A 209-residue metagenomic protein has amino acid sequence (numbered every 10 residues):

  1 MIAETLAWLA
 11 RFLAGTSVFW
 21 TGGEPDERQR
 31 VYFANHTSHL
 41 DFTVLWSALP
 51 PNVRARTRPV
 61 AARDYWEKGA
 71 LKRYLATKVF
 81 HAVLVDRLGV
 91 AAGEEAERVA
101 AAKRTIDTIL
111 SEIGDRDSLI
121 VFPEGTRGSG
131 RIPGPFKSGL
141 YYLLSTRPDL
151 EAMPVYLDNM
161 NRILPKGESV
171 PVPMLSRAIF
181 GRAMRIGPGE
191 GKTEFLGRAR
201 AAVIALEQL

Functional and structural regions predicted by a protein language model:
M1-T16, K68-H81, K103, E168-P173: Alpha-helical membrane-targeting segments
T5-S38: Helix-to-loop junction immediately C-terminal to a conserved catalytic motif
D26-E94: Catalytic core of membrane glycerolipid acyltransferases/transacylases, capturing the structured, soluble-facing
R28-Q29, A55, D115-D117, L150: Short coil/turn segments at beta-strand junctions that form active-site/ligand-binding loops
D41, A101, G134-F136: Short, glycine/acidic-rich beta->alpha junctions
Y74, S118, T126-G191: A cross-family acyltransferase "interaction/gating" segment
V83-V85, V90-I132: Internal catalytic-core helix/loop-beta-alpha segment that presents or stabilizes conserved functional determinants
A96-A100, R104-D107, S111, I179-A199: A charged, well-structured terminal subsegment
